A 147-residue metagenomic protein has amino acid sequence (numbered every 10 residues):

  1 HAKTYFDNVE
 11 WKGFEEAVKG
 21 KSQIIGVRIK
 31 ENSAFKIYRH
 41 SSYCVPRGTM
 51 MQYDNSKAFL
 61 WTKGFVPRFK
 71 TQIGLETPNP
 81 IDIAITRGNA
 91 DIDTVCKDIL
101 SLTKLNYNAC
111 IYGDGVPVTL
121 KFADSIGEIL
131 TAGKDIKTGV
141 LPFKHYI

Functional and structural regions predicted by a protein language model:
H1-I147: Long, contiguous domain-sized segments
